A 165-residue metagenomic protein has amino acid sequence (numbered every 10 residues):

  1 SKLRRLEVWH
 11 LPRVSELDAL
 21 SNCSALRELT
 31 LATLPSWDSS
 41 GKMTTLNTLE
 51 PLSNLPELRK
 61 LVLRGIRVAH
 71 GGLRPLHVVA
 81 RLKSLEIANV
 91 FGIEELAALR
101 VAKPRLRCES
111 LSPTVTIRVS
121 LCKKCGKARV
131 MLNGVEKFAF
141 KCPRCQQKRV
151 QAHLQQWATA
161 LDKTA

Functional and structural regions predicted by a protein language model:
S1-T164: Concave beta-strand-loop units of leucine-rich repeat
